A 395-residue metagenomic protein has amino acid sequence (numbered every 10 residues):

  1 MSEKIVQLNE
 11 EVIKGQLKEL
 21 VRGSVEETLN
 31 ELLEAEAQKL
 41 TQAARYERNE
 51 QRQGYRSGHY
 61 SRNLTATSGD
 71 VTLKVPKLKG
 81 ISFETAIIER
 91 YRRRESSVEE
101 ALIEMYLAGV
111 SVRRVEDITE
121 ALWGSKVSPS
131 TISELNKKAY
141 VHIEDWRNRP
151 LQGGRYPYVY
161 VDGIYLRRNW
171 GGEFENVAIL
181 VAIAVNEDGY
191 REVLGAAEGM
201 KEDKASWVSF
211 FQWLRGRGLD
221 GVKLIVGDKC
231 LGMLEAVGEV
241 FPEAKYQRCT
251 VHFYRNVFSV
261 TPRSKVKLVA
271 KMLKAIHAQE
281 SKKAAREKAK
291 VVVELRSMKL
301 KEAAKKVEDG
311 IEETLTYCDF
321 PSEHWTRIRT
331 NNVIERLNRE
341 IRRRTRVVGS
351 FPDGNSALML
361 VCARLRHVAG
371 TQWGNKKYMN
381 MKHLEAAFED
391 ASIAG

Functional and structural regions predicted by a protein language model:
M1-I5, E11-K14, V21-T28, T65-G154 (+2 more regions): Short, positively charged, Gly/Tyr-enriched micro-motifs that form contact patches at catalytic or ligand/partner
S2-K4, A35-Q38, Q42-A43, L107 (+1 more regions): Acidic/histidine-rich catalytic cores and adjacent linkers of DNA breakage/strand-transfer/modification proteins
S2-V12, L20-N30, E34-G58: Subset of Sec-pathway N-terminal targeting signals
R45-K77: Extended, charge-rich alpha-helical segments
K74-K79, I87-R92, S125-K126, T131-V226 (+5 more regions): RNase H-like nuclease fold core
E84, V257-E287, V291: Metal-dependent DNA phosphodiester-chemistry modules and their immediately adjacent helices/loops in DNA-processing
L224-L231, A236-M272: Conserved beta-strand -> loop -> alpha-helix junction used to position metal-binding or nucleic-acid-contacting
